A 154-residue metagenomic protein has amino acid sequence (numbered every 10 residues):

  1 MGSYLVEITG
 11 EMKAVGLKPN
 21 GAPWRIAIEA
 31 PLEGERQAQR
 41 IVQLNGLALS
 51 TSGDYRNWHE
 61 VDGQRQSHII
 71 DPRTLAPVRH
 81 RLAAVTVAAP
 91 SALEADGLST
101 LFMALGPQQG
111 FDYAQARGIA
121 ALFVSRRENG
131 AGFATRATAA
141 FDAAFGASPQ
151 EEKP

Functional and structural regions predicted by a protein language model:
M1-P154: Mature catalytic core of soluble alpha/beta enzymes
